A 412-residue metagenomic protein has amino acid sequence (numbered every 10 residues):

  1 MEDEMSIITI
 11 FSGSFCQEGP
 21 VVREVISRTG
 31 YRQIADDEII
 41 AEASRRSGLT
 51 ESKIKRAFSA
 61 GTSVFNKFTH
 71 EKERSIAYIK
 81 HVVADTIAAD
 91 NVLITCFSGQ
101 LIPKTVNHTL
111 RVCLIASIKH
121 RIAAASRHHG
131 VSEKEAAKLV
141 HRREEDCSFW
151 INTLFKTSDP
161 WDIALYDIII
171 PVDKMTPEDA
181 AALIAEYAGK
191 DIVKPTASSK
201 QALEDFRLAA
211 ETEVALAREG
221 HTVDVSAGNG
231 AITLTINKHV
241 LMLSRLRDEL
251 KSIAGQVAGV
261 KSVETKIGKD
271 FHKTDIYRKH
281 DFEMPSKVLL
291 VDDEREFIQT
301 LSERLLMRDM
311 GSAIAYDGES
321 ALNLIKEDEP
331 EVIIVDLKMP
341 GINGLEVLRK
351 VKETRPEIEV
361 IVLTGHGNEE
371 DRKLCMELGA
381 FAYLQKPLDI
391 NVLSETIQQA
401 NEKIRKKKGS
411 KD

Functional and structural regions predicted by a protein language model:
Q299-M307: Charged docking surfaces used in two-component/phosphorelay signaling
D309-Y316, L324: Short hydrophobic/Thr-rich beta-strand motif most characteristic of the beta2 strand and flanking loop of CheY-like
D317-S320, N343-E346: Acidic catalytic/metal-coordinating carboxylates
D328-I334: Active-site beta3 strand of CheY-like receiver
M339: Receiver (REC) domain active-site loop signature in two-component systems and cognate sites in sensor histidine kinases
E346, G367-A382: Alpha4 helix (beta4-alpha4-beta5 surface) of REC/receiver domains from two-component response regulators
L388-I397: C-terminal output helix
